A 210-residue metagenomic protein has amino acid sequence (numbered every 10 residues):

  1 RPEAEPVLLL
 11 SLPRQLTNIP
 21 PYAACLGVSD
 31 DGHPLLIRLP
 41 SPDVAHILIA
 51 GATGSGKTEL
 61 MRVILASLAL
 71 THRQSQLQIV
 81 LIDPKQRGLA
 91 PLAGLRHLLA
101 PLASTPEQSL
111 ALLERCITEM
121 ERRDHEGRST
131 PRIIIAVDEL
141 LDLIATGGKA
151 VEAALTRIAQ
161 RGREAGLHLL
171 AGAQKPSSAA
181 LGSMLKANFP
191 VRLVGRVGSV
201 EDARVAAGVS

Functional and structural regions predicted by a protein language model:
R1-S11: Interdomain "pre-motor" coupling segment immediately N-terminal to P-loop NTPase/helicase cores
L12-G208: P-loop NTPase catalytic phosphate-binding loop
